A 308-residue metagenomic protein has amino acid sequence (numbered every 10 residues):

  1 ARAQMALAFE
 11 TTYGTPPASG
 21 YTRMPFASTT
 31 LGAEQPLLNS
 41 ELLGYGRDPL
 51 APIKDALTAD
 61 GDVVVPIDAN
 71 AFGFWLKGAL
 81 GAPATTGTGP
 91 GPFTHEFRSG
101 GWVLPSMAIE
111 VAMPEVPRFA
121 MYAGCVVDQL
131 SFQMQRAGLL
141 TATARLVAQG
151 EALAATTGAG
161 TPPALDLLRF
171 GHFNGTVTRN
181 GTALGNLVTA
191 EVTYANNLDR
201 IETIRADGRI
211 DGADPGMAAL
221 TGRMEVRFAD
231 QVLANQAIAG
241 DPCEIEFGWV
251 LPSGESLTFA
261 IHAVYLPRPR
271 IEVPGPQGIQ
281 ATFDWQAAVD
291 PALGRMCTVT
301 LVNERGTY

Functional and structural regions predicted by a protein language model:
A1-Y308: Signature of extracytoplasmic/envelope-associated structural regions
